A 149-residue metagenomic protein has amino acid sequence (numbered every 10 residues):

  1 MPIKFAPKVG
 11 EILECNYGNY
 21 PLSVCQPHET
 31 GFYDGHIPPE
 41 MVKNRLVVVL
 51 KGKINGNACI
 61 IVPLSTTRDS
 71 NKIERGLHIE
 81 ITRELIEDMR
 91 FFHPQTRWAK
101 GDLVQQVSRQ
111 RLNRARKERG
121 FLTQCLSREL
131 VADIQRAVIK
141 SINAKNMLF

Functional and structural regions predicted by a protein language model:
P2-F5, I73-F149: C-terminal terminal-subdomain/extension
Y20-G31, I37: Short, Lys/Arg- and Gly-enriched loop/turn segments at beta-strand edges
S23, D69-S70, R109: Residue-level signal for secondary-structure boundary sites
Y33-N44, V49-E87: Compact nucleic-acid interaction/catalytic patches
